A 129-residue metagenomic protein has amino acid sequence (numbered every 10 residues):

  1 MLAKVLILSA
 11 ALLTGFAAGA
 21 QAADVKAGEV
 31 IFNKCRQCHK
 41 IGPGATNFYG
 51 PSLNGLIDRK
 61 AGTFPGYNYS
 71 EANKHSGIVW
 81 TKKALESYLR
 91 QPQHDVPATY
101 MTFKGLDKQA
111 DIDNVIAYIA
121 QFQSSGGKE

Functional and structural regions predicted by a protein language model:
M1-I7: Bacterial N-terminal signal peptides that target proteins for export
I7-G15: Bacterial N-terminal signal peptides
T14-F32, G42-P43: Electrostatic cytochrome c docking/interface patches
V25-E29, P43-K82, Y100-F103: Gly/Gly-Pro-rich "capping" loops immediately C-terminal to redox-active cysteine motifs in periplasmic/lumenal
N33-I41, V115, I119: The canonical Cys-X-X-Cys-His
C38-I41, A45, D95: Histidine kinase transmitter module recognition
V79-E129: C-terminal capping alpha-helices of c-type cytochrome domains
